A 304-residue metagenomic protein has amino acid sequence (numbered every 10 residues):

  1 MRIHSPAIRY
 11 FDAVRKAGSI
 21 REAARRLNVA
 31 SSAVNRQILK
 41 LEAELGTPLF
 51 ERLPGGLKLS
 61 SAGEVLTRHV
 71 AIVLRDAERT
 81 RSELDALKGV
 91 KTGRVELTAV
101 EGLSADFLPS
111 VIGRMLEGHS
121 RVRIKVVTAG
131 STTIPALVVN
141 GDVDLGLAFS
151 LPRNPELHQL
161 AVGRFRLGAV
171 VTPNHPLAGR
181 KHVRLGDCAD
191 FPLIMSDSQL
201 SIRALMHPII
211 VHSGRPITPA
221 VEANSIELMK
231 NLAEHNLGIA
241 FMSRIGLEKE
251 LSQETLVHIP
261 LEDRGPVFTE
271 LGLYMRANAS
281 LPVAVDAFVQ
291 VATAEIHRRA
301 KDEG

Functional and structural regions predicted by a protein language model:
D12-A30: Short helix-boundary/capping micro-motifs
E42-L59: A short LG(V/I)-centered, amphipathic sequence patch enriched for acidic residue(s) preceding the LG motif
T92-P155, E222-A223: Central regulatory/effector-binding core of bacterial HTH transcription factors
F107, V257-K301: A late-sequence structural motif
G130-P135, V139-V143, A148-F149, Q199-I259: Hydrophobic hinge/microswitch elements
N154-L193, V283: Flexible hinge/capping segments at coil-to-helix
P155-A161, F165, R180, E227-A277: Beta-alpha-beta core module
A178, P192-S213, L281-Q290, E295-E303: Secondary-structure junction motif
